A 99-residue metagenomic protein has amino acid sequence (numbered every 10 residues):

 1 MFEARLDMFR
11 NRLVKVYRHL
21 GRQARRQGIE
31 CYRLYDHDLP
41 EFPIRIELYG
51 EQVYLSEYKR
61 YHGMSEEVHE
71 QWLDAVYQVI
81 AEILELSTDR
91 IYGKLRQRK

Functional and structural regions predicted by a protein language model:
M1-Q52, Y58-R60: Non-catalytic accessory regions of SAM-dependent methyltransferases
R5, F9, V68-V76: Short amphipathic alpha-helical segments
L39-E41, E66, E70: N-terminal, helix-rich and Lys/Arg-enriched segments in bacterial and organellar proteins
R45-E47, Q71-K99: Non-catalytic substrate-recognition/targeting regions of SAM-dependent transferases
Q52-L55, D74-V76: Short, low-complexity, polar/charged sequence segments that are solvent-exposed and flexible
E57-E67: A short interface-forming secondary-structure element
